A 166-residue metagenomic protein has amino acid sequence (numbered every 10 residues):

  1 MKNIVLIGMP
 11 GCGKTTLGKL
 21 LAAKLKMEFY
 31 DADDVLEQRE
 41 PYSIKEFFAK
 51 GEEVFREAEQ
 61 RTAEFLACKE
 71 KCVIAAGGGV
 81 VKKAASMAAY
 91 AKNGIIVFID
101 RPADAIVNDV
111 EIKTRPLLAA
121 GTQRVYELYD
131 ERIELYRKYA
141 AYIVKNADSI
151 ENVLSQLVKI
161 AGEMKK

Functional and structural regions predicted by a protein language model:
L6: Hydrophobic anchor at the beta1->P-loop junction of P-loop NTPases
M9: P-loop (Walker A) phosphate-binding loop of NTP-binding proteins
G13: Conserved glycine(s) of the Walker
T16, L20, K24, K69 (+2 more regions): NTP-dependent small-molecule kinase module
A23-A32, S43: Post-Walker A helix-loop "phosphate-sensing" segment adjacent to the P-loop in P-loop NTPases
D34-A91, D130: ATP-dependent small-molecule kinase phosphotransfer cores that center on conserved nucleotide phosphate-binding segments
G78-V80, P102-D104, S149: Short glycine-rich anion-binding loops that position phosphate/pyrophosphate groups of nucleotides and phosphorylated
N93-E134: A glycine- and Lys/Arg-enriched "phosphate-lid" helix/loop adjacent to the NTP-binding pocket of small-molecule kinases
